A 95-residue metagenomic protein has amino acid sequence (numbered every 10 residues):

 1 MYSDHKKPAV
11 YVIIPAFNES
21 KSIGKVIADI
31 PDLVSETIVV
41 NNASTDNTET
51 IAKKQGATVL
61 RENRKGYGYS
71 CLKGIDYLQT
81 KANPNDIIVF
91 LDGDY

Functional and structural regions predicted by a protein language model:
M1-Y95: Structured catalytic core of nucleotide-sugar glycosyltransferases
